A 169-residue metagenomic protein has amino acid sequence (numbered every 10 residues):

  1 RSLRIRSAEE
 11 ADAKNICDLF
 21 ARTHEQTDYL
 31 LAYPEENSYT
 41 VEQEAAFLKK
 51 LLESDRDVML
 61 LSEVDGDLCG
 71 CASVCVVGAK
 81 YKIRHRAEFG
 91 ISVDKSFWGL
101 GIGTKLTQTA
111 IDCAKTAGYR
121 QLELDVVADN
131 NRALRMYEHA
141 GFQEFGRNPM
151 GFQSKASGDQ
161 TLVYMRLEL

Functional and structural regions predicted by a protein language model:
R1, D159-L169: Terminal substrate-recognition subdomain of acyl/acetyltransferases
L3-D18: A short beta-loop-alpha structural element at the N-terminal edge of CoA-dependent acyl/N-acetyltransferase catalytic
D12, G66, G101: Conserved G/P- and acidic residue-centered "switch" motifs that form tight phosphate/ATP-binding loops in soluble
D18-E35: Helix-loop element at the rim of GNAT/NAT acetyltransferase active sites that forms part of the acceptor-substrate
N37-S96, T107-T109, C113, E168-L169: Acetyl-CoA-dependent GNAT
L100, T104, T116, D129-G146: Conserved active-site alpha-helix within GNAT-family acetyltransferase domains
T107, A114-D125: Conserved GNAT acetyl-CoA-binding A-motif
E123-V126, E138, Q143-Q160: Conserved catalytic-core motifs of GNAT/GCN5-like acyltransferases
